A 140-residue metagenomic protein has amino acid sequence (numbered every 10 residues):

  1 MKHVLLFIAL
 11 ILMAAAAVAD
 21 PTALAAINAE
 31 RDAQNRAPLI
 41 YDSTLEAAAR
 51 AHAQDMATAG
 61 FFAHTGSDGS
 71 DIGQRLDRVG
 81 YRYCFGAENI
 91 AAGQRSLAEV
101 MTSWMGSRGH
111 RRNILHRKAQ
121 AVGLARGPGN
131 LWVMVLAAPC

Functional and structural regions predicted by a protein language model:
M1-V4: Positively charged n-region of N-terminal signal peptides that target proteins for export
A14-A16: N-terminal signal peptide c-region/cleavage motif recognized by signal peptidases
A19-A59: A short alpha-helix/helix-coil micro-patch that ends at or immediately precedes a cysteine
A29, A91-C140: Disulfide-stabilized extracellular recognition modules
S43-L97, I114: Short, surface-exposed glycine/acidic/tryptophan-bearing loops
